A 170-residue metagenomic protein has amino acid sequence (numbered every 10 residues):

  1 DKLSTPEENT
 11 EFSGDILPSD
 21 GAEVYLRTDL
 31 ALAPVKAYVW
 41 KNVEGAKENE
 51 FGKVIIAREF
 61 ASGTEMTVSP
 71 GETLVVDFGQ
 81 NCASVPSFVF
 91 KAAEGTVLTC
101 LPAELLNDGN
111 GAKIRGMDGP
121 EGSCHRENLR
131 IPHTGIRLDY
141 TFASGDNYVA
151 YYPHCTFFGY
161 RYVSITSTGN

Functional and structural regions predicted by a protein language model:
D1-N170: Extracellular/oxidizing-compartment recognition motifs
